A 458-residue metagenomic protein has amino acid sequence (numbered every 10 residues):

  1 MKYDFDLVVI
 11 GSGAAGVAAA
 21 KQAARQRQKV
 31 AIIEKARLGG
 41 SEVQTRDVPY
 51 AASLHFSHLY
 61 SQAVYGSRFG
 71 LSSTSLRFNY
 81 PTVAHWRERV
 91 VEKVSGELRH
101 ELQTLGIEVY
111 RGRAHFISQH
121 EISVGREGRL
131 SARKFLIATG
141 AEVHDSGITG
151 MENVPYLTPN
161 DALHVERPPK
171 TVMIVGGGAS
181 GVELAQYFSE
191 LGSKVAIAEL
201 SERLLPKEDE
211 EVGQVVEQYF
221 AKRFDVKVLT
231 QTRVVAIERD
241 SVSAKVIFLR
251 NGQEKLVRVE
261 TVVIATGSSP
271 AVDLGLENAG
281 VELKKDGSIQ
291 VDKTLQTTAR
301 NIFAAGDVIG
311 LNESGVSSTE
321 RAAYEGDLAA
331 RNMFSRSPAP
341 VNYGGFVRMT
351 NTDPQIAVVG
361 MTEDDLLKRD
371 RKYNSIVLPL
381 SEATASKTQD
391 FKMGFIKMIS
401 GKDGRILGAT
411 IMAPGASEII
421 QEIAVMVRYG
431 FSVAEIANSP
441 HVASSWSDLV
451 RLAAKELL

Functional and structural regions predicted by a protein language model:
M1-A15, P168-G178: Beta1/beta-strand and adjacent pyrophosphate-binding region of the FAD-binding site in flavoprotein oxidoreductases
K2-F5, K21-Q28, I33-P168, S201-L205 (+5 more regions): Glycine-rich flavin
V8-A36, S41-V43, V48-Q62, N351-T362 (+1 more regions): Flexible, glycine-rich terminal cap/loop adjacent to redox cofactors in electron-transfer oxidoreductases
V8-I10, A114, L130-G140, I174-V175 (+3 more regions): Short hydrophobic core segments
A14-Q22, E42, Y156, G181-L184 (+2 more regions): Short glycine/serine/threonine-rich phosphate/pyrophosphate-binding segments that cradle anionic phosphate groups
E152-K170, L256-S335: FAD-site-proximal beta/loop scaffold in flavoenzymes
E166-E208: Rossmann-like NAD(P)H-binding beta-loop-alpha module
D209, V215, Y219, A305-D365 (+2 more regions): A conserved FAD-binding loop/helix module that cradles the flavin
